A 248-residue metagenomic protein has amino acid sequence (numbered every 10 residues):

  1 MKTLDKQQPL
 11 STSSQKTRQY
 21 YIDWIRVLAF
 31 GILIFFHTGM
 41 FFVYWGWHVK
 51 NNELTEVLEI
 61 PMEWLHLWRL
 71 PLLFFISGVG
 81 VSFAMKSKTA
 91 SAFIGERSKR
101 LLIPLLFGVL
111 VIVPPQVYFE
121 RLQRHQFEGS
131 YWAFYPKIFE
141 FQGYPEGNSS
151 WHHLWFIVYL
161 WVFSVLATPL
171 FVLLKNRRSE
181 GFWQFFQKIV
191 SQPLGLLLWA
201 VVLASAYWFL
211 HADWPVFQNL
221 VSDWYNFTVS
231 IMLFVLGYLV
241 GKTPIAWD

Functional and structural regions predicted by a protein language model:
M1-W208, W214-S222: Membrane-cytosol interface segments of multi-pass membrane proteins, especially ER/Golgi lipid-handling enzymes
F209-P215, K242-W247: Transmembrane helix-loop junctions in multi-pass membrane proteins
Q218-F234: Selected alpha-helical membrane-embedding segments in polytopic membrane proteins
S230-D248: Long, well-ordered mid-to-C-terminal structural blocks that present hydrophobic/aromatic surfaces
